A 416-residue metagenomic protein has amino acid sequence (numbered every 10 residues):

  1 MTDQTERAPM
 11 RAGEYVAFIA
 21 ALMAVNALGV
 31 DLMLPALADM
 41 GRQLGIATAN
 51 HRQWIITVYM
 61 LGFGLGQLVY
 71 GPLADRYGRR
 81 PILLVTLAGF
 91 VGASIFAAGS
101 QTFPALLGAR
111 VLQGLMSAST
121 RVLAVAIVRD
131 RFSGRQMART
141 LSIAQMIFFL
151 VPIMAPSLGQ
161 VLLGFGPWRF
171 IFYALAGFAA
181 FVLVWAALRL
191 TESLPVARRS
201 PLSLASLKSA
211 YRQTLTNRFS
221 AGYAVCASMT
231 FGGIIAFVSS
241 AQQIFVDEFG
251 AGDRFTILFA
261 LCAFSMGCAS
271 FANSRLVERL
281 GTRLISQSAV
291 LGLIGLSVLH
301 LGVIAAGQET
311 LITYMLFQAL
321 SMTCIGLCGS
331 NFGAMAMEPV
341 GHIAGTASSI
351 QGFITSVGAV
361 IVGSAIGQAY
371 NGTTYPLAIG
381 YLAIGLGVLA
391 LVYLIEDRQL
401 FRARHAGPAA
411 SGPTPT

Functional and structural regions predicted by a protein language model:
T2-P9, S193-Y223, T416: Juxtamembrane intracellular "pre-TM" segments in multi-pass secondary transporters
A36-L65: Extracellular/periplasmic helix-loop-helix junction of adjacent transmembrane segments in MFS-like secondary
I46, G78, G99-A105, M116 (+2 more regions): Helix-breaking motifs and short loop linkers at transmembrane-helix boundaries and internal kinks in secondary membrane
L65-P104: Conserved MFS/SLC helix-loop-helix module at the cytosolic interface between two early adjacent transmembrane helices
G89-F96, P104-L112, I312-Q318: Paired small-residue
A105, R135, R139-L188: Helix-loop-helix hairpin linking two adjacent transmembrane segments in secondary transporters
A109-L150: Cytoplasmic helix-loop-helix junction between adjacent transmembrane helices in 12-TM secondary transporters
L284-F332: C-terminal transmembrane helical hairpin of 12-TM major facilitator-type secondary transporters
